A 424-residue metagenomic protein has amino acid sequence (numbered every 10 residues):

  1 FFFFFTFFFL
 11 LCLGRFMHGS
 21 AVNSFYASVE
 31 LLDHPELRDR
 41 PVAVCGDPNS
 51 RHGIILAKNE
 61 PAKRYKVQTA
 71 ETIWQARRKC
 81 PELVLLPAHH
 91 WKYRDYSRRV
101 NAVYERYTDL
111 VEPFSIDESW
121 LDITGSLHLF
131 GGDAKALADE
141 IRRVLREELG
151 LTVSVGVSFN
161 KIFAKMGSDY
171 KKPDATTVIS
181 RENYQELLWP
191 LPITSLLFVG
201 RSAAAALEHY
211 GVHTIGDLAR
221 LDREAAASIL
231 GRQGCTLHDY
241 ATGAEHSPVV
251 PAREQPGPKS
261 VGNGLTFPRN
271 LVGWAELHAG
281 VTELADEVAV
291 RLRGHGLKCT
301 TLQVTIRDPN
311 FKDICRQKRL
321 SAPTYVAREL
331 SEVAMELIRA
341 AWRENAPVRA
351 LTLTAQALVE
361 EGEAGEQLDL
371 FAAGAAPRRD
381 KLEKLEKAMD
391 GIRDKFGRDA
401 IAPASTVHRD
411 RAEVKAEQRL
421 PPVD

Functional and structural regions predicted by a protein language model:
F1-F9: Long, low-complexity Q/N-rich tracts
F8-D239, V249-A252, V290, A376-D424: Gly/Gly-Pro- and Ser/Thr-rich, intrinsically disordered tail segments characteristic of DNA damage-repair and tolerance
G19, S195, A203-V348: DNA-contacting surface of Y-family translesion DNA polymerases
R40, V153, D174, T300-L302 (+2 more regions): Change "...and in nucleic-acid phosphodiester-cleaving endonucleases..." to "...and in nucleic-acid processing enzymes
V84-L85, K312-R316, E363-A364: Short small-residue beta-strand/loop micro-motif enriched in glycine and branched aliphatics
W120-G125, C315-K318, L368-A372: Short, hydrophobic beta-strand segments
F159-I162, T242-G243, K298-P309, V348-V359 (+1 more regions): A glycine-rich phosphate-binding loop feature that marks nucleotide/adenosyl-phosphate handling sites
A322-D424: Acidic, metal-coordinating catalytic segment for phosphate/diphosphate chemistry, firing primarily on the Nudix
